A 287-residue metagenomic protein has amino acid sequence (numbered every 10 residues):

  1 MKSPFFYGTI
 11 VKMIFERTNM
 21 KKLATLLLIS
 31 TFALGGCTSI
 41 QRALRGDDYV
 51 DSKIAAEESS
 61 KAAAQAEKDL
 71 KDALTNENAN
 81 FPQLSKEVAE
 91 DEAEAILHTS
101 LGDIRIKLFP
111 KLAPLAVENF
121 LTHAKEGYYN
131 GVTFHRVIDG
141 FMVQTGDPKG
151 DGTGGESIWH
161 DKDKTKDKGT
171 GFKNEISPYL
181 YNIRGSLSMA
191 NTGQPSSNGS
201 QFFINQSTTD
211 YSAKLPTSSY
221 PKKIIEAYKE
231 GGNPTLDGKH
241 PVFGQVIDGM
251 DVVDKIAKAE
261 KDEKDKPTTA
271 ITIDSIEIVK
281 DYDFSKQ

Functional and structural regions predicted by a protein language model:
M1, F5-G35: Sec-dependent bacterial lipoprotein signal peptides
L26, G36-Q287: Cyclophilin-like peptidyl-prolyl cis-trans isomerases
